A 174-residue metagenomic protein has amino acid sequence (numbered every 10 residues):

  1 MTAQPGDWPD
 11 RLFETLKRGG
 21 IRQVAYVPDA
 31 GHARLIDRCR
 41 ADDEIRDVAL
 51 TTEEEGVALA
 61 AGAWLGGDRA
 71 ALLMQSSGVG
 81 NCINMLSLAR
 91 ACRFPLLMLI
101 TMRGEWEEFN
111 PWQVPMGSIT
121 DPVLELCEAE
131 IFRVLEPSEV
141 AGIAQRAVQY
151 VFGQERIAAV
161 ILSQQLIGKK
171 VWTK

Functional and structural regions predicted by a protein language model:
M1-K174: Thiamine diphosphate
